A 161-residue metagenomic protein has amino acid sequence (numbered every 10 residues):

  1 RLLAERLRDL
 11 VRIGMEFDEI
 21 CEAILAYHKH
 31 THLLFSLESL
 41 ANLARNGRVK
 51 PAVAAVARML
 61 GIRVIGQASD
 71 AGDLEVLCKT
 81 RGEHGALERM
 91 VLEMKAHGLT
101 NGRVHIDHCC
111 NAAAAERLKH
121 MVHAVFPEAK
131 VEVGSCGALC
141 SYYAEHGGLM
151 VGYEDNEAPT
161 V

Functional and structural regions predicted by a protein language model:
R1-V161: Mixed-charge interfacial surface used for oligomerization/domain docking and macromolecular partner engagement
